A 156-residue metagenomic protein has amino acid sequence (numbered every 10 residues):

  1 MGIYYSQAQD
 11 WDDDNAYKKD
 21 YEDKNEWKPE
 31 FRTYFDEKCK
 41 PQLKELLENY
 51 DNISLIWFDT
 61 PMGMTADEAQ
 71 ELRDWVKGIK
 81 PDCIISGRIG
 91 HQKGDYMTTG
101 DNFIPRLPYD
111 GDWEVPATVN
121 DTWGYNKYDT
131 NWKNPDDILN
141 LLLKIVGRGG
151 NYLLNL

Functional and structural regions predicted by a protein language model:
M1-L156: Mature catalytic domains of secreted/periplasmic carbohydrate-active enzymes
